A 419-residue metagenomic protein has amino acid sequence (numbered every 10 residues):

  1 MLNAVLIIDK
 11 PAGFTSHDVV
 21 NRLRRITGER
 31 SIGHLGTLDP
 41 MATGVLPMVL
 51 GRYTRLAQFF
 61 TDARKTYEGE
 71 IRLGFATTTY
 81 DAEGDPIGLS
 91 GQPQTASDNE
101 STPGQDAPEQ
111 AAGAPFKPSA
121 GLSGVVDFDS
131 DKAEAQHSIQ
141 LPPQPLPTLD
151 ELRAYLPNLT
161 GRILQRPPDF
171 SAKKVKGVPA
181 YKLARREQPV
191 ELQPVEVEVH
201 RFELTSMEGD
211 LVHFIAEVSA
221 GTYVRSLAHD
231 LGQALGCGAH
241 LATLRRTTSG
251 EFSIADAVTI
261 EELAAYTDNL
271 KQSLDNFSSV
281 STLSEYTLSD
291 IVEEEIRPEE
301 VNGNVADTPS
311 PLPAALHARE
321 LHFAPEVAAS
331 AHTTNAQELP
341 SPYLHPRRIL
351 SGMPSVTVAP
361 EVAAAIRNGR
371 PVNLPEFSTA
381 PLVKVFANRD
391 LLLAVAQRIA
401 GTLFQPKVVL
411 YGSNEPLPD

Functional and structural regions predicted by a protein language model:
M1-L38, A42-T43, S97-Q110, S119-L122 (+2 more regions): Accessory RNA 3′-end/elbow-binding domains used by RNA modification enzymes
M1-V258, E262-A264, A394-A396, Q405: RNA pseudouridine synthases
